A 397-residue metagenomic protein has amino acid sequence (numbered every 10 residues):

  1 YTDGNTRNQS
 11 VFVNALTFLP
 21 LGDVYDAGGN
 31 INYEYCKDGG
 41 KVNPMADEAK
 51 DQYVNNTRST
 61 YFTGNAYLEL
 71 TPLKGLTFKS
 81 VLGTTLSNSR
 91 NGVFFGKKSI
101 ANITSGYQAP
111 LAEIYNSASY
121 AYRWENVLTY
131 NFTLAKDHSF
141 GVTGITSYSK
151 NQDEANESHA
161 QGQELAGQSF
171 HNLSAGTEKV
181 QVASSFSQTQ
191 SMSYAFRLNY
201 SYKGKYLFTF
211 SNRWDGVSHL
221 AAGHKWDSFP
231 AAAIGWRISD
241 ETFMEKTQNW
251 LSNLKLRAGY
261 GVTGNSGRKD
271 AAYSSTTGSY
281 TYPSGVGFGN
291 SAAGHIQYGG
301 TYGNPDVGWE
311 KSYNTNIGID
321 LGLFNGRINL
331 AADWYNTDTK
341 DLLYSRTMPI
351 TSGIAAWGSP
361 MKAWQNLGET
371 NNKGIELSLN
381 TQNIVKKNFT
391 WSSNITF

Functional and structural regions predicted by a protein language model:
Y1-V13, C36-F95, G106-F397: Extracellular/periplasmic, surface-exposed regions of secreted and cell-surface proteins
F12-T17, L21: Acidic, Ser/Thr-rich peripheral helices and adjacent loops at domain boundaries
F18, G29-N30, T277-G278: Intrinsic-disorder/low-complexity loop/linker signature
D26-Y35, T247: Outer-membrane beta-barrel biogenesis signature
